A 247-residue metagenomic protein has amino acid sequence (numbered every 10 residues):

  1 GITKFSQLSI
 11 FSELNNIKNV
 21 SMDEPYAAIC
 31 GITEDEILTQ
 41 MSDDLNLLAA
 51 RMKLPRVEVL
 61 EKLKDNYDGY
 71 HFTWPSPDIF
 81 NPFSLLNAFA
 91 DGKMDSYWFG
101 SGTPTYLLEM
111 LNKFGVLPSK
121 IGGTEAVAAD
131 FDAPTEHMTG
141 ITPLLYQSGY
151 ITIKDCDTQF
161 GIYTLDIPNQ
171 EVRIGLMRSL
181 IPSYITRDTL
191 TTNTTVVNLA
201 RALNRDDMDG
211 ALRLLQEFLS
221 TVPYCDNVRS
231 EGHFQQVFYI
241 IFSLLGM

Functional and structural regions predicted by a protein language model:
K4-N15, V20-A88: Amphipathic alpha-helical segments of the small helical/lid subdomains adjacent to P-loop NTPase cores
D78-M247: Extended alpha-helical interface modules used as scaffolds for assembling large macromolecular complexes
